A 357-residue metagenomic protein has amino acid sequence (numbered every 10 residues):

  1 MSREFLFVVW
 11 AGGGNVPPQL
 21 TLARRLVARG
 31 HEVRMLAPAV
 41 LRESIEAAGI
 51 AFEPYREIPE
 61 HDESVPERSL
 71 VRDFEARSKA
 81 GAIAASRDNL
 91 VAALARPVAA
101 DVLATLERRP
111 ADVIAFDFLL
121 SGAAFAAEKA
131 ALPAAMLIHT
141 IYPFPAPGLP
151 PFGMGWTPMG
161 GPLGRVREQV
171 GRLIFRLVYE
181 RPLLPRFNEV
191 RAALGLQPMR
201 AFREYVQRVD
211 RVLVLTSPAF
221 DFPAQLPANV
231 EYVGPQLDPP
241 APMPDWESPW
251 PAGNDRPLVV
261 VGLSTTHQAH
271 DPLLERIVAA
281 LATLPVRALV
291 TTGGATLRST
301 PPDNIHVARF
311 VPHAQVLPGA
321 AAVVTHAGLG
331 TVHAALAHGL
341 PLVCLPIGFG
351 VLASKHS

Functional and structural regions predicted by a protein language model:
R3-A11, P18-R34, S44-A47, A51 (+6 more regions): Nucleotide-activated sugar donor-binding and catalytic core shared by glycosyltransferases and related lipid-linked
V8, L36-P38, Y55-I58, A135-T140 (+5 more regions): Generic beta-sheet signal
R34-I83, G164-R165: Conserved nucleotide-sugar phosphate-binding/catalytic loop shared by glycosyltransferases and other
L41-G49, A124-K129, D221-N229, A295-N304 (+1 more regions): Short loop/helix-cap segments at secondary-structure boundaries that form the rim of catalytic
R42-E43, P59-E63, I141-P147, V351-L352: Short gly/pro/ser/thr-enriched loop/turn and capping motifs at secondary-structure boundaries
S69-A123, R167-R208: Conserved nucleotide-sugar donor-binding subdomain of glycosyltransferases
V91-R165, A219-F220: Conserved nucleotide-sugar donor-interacting segment of glycosyltransferase catalytic cores, predominantly GT-B
T216-A322: Donor-nucleotide binding loops and adjacent catalytic segments primarily of GT-B fold Leloir glycosyltransferases
